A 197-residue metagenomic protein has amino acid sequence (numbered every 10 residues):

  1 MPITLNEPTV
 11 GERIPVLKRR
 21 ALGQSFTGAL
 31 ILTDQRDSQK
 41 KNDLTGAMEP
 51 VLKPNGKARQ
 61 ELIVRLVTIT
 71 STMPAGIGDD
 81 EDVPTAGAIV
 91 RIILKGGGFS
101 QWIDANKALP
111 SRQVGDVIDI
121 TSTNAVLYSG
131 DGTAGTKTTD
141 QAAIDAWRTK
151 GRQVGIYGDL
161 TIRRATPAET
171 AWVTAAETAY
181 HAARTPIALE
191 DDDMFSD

Functional and structural regions predicted by a protein language model:
M1-T85: OB-fold ssDNA-binding interfaces and closely related basic DNA-contact patches used across DNA replication/repair
I3, I187-D197: Short acidic DE-rich linear segments
L5, G28-L32, L62-L66, V90-I92 (+2 more regions): Hydrophobic beta-strand residues in large extracellular and virion-surface proteins
A21, F26, G98-T121: Short nucleic-acid-contacting surface segments enriched for D/E, G, S/T with interspersed K/R
P74-S111: Beta-strand/loop nucleic-acid-binding surfaces
D116-P186: OB-fold/S1-family single-stranded nucleic acid-binding modules
